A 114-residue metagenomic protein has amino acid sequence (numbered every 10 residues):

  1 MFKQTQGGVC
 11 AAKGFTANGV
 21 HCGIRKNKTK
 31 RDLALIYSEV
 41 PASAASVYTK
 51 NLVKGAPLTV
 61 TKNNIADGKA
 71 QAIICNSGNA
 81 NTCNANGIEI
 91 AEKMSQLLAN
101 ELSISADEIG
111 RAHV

Functional and structural regions predicted by a protein language model:
M1-T49, V53: N-terminal amphipathic/basic leader segments beginning at the initiator methionine
K30, D67-G68: N-terminal assembly/interaction segments in proteins that build large macromolecular machines
P41, I65, N79-T82: A short acidic, glycine/proline-enriched capping/turn motif at secondary-structure boundaries, especially helix N-cap
A56-A66: Short, charged beta->alpha transition segments
I74-S103: Alpha-helical support elements that line or immediately flank enzyme active sites and cofactor-binding pockets
S105-E108: Short acidic capping loops at alpha-helix termini that bridge into adjacent secondary structure
A112-V114: Conserved small/polar residues in nucleotide/adenosyl-binding loops
